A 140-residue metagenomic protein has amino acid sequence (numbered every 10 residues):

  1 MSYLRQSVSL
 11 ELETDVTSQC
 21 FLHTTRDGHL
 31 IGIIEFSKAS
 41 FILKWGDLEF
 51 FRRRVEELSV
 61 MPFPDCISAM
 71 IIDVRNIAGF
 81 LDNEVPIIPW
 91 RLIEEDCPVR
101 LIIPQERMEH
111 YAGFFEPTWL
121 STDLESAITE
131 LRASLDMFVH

Functional and structural regions predicted by a protein language model:
S2-H140: Amphipathic, Lys/Arg-enriched alpha-helical "gate/interface" segment within cytosolic domains that mediates
